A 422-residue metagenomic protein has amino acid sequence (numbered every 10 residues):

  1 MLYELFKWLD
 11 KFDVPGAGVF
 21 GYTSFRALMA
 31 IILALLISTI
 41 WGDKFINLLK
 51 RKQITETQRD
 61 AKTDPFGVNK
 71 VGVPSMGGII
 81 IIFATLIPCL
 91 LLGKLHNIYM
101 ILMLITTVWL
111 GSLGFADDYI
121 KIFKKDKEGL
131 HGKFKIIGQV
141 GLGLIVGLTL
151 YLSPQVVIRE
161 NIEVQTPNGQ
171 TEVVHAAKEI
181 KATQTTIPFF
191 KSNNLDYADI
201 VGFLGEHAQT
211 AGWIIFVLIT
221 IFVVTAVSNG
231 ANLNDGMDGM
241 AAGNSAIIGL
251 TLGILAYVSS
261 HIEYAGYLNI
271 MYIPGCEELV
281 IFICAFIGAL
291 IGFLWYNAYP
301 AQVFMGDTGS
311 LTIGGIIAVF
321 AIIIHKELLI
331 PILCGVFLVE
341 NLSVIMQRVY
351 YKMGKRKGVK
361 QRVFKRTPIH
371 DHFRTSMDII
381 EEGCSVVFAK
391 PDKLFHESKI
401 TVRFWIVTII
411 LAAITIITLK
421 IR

Functional and structural regions predicted by a protein language model:
L2-K44, F83-S112, L144-T185, K191 (+1 more regions): Alpha-helical transmembrane segments
D43-A61: Membrane-interface helix-loop junction between the first two transmembrane segments
R59-V73, K127-G138: Juxtamembrane helix-capping/reentrant segments at transmembrane boundaries
A61-K70, K125, V201-Q209, G266-P274 (+1 more regions): Short juxtamembrane and helix-loop transition motifs at transmembrane-helix boundaries in membrane proteins
H96-L104, F123-G138: Membrane-interfacial loop-to-helix junctions in multi-pass inner-membrane proteins
I180-A208: P-loop potassium selectivity filter motif centered on the GYG triad
